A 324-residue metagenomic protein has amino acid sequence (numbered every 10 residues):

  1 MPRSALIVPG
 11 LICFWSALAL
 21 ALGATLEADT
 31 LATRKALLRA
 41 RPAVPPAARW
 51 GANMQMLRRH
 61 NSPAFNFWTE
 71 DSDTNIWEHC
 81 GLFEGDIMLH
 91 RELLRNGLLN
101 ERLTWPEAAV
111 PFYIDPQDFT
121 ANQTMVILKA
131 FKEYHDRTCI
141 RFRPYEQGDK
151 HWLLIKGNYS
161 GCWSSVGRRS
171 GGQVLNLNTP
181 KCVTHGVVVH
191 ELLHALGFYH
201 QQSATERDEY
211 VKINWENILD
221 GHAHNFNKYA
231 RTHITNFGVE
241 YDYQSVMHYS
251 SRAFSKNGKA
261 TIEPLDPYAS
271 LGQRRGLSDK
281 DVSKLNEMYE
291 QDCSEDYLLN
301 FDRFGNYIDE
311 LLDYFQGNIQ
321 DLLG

Functional and structural regions predicted by a protein language model:
P2-G324: Zinc-dependent metalloendopeptidases
